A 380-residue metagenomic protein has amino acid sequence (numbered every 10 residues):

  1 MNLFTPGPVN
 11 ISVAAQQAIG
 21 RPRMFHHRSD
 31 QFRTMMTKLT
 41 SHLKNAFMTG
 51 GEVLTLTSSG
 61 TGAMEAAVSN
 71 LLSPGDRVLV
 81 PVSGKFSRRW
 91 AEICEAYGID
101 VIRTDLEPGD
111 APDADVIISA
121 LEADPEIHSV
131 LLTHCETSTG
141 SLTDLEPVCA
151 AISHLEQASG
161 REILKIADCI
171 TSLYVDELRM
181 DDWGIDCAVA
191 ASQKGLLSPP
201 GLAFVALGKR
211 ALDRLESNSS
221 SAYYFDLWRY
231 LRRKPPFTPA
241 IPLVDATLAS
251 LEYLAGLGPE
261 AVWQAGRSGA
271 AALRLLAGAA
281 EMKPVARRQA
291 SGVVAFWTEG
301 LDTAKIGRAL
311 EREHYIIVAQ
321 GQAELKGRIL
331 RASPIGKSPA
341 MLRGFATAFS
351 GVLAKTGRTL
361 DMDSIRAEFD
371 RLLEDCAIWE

Functional and structural regions predicted by a protein language model:
N10-I11, Q193-L275, A377-E380: Active-site C-terminal subdomain of aminotransferase-like
A18-A66, R89, I93: Conserved N-terminal alpha-helix of the aminotransferase class I/II PLP-enzyme fold
K38-F47, L251-V285, R308-A309: Conserved PLP-dependent catalytic core of the aminotransferase class-I/II
L72-R88: Conserved PLP-anchoring active-site segment centered on the Schiff-base-forming lysine
P112-Y174: Active-site phosphate-binding strand-loop segment of PLP-dependent enzymes
K283-E313: Conserved PLP-binding catalytic core of the aspartate aminotransferase-like
A295-G300, I317-T347: Conserved PLP-binding active-site segment of the aspartate aminotransferase-like
L330-E380: PLP-dependent enzyme catalytic core of the Aspartate aminotransferase-like
